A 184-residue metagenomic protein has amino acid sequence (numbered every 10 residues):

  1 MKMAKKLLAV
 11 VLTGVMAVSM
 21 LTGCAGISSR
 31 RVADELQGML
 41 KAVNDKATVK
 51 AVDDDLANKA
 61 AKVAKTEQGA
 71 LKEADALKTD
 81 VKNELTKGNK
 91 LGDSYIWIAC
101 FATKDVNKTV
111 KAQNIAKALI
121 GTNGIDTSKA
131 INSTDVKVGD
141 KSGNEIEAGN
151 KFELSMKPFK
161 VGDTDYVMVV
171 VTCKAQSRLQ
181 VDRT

Functional and structural regions predicted by a protein language model:
M1-V11: Bacterial Sec-dependent N-terminal signal peptides
A4, A25-V43, D163-T184: Short N-terminal secondary-structure initiator segments
V11-L12, T48: Generic detector of short alpha-helix boundary/capping microenvironments and adjacent low-complexity segments
T13-A17: Hydrophobic membrane-insertion alpha-helices, especially the h-region of bacterial N-terminal signal peptides
S19-G23: C-terminal motif of bacterial Sec signal peptides marking the signal peptidase cleavage site
G26-L91, N150-F152: Short, well-ordered surface patches within globular domains
K87-T184: A well-ordered secondary-structure block
